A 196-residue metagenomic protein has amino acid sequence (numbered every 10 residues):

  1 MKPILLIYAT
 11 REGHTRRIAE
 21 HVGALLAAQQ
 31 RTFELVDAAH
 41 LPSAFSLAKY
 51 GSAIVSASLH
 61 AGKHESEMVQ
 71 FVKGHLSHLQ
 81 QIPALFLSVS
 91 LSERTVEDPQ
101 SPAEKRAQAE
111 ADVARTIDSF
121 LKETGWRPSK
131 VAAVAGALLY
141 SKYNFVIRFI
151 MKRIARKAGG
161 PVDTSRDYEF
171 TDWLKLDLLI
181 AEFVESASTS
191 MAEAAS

Functional and structural regions predicted by a protein language model:
M1-I82, A181-S196: N-terminal beta1-alpha1-beta2 submodule of the flavodoxin-like/Rossmannoid cofactor-binding fold
Q29, H60-S196: FMN-binding flavodoxin-like domain, especially the glycine-rich phosphate-binding loop
